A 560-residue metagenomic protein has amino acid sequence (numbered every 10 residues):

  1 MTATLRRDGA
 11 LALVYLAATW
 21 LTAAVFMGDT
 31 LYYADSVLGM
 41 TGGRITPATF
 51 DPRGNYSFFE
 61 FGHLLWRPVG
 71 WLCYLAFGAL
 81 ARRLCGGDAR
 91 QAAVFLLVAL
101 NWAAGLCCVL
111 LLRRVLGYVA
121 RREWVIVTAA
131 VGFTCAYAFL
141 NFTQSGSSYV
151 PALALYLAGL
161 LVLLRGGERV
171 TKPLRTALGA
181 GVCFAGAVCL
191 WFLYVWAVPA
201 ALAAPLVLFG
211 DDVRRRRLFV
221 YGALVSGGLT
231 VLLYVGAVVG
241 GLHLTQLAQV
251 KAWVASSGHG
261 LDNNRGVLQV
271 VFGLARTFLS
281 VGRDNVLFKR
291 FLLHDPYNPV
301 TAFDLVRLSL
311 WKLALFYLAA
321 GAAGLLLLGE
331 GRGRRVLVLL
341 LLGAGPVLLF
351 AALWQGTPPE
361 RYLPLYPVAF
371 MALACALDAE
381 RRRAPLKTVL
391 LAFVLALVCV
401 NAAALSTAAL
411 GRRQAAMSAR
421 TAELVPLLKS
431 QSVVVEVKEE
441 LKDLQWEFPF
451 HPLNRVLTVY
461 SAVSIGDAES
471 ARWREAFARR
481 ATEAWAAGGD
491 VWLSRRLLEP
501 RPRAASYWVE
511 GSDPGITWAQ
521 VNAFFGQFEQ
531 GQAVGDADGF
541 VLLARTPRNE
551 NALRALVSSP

Functional and structural regions predicted by a protein language model:
M1, L13, F291-R334: Hydrophobic, aromatic-rich transmembrane alpha-helices and their immediate juxtamembrane boundary segments
L11-Y15, T128-A129, L224, L315-A322 (+2 more regions): Transmembrane alpha-helix segments characteristic of polytopic inner-membrane glycan-assembly/cell-envelope
A129-A130, R175-F192, L202-A203, L348: Membrane-interface alpha helices of multi-pass inner-membrane proteins
A138-P151, P358-P359: Short acidic/glycine- and proline-prone juxtamembrane loop motifs at membrane-interface regions of multi-pass membrane
R165-R169, W196-V231, V235, V239 (+3 more regions): Perimembrane helix-loop-helix junctions
L174, V182, A223-G228, R332 (+2 more regions): Signature aromatic-anchored transmembrane alpha helix within multi-pass, membrane-resident enzymes that catalyze glycan
L397-F448, V456: Membrane-embedded, lumen/periplasm-facing catalytic core of multi-pass transferases that use lipid-linked donors
K429, E436-K438, F450-N549, R554-A555: Luminal/periplasmic acceptor-recognition loop/helix of membrane-associated glycosyltransferases
